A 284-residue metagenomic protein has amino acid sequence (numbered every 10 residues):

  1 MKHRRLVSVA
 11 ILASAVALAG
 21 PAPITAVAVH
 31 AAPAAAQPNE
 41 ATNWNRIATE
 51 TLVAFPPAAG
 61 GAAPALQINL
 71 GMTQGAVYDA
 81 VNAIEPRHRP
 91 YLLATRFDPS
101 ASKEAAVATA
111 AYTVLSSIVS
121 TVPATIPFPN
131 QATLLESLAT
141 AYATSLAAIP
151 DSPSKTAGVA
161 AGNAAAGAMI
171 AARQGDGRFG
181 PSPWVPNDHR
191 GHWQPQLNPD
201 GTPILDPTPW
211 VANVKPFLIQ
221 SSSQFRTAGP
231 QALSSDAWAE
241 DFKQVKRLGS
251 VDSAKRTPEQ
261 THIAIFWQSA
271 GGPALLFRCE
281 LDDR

Functional and structural regions predicted by a protein language model:
M1-R5: N-terminal secretory signal peptides that target proteins for export/translocation
A10-P23: Bacterial N-terminal signal peptides
G20-A32: Signal peptide processing junction and immediate N-terminal pro/mature segment of secreted/exported proteins
A32-R284: Acidic/polar surface patches and capping/hinge elements
